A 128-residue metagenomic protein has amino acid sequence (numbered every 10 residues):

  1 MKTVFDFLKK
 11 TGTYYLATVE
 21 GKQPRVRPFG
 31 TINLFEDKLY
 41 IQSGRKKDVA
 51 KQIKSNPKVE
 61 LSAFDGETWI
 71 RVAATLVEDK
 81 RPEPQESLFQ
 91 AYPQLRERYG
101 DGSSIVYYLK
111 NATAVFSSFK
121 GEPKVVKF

Functional and structural regions predicted by a protein language model:
M1-Y15, F128: Extreme N-terminal tail/first-helix region
T11-R45, I53, V59-A63, R71-V72: Short beta-strand segments
D48: Short alpha-helical
Q52-I53, A63-F64, R96-G100: Short, charge-rich binding segments
I53-K54, K120: Short, flexible helix/strand-to-coil boundary loops that buttress conserved ligand/catalytic motifs in alpha/beta
S55-N56, L88: "Short basic amphipathic alpha-helical interaction patches in structured regions
W69-F128: Charged, gly/pro-rich active-site loop segments
